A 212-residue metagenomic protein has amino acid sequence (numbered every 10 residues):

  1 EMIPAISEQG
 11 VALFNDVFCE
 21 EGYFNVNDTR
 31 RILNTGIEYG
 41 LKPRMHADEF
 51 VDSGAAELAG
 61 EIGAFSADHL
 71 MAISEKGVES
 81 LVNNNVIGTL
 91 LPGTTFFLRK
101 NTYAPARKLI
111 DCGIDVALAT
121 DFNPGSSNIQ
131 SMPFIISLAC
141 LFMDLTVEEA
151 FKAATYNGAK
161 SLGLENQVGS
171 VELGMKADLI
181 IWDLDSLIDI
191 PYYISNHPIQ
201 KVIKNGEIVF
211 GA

Functional and structural regions predicted by a protein language model:
E1-S53: Metal-coordinating catalytic core of metallo-dependent amide/deamination hydrolases
V11, G63-S66, G113, K176 (+1 more regions): Short loop/turn motifs at secondary-structure junctions
F14-V17, S66-H69, L179, K201: Well-ordered beta-strand positions
F18, H46-D48, T89-L91, A119 (+1 more regions): Generic beta-strand/beta-sheet core signal
C19, Y23, E49, A72 (+2 more regions): Short, glycine/acidic-enriched loop or turn micro-motifs at the edges of active sites
K42, D52-Q167: Active-site-adjacent C-terminal substructures of enzyme catalytic domains
Y156, K176-A212: C-terminal cap of metal-dependent C-N hydrolases
